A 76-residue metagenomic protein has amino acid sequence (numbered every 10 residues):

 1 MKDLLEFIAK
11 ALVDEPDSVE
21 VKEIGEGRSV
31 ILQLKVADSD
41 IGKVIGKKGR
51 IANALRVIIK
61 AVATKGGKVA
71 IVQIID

Functional and structural regions predicted by a protein language model:
M1-K43, N53-D76: RNA-contacting regions in translation and RNA-metabolism proteins, encompassing KH/S1 modules where present
